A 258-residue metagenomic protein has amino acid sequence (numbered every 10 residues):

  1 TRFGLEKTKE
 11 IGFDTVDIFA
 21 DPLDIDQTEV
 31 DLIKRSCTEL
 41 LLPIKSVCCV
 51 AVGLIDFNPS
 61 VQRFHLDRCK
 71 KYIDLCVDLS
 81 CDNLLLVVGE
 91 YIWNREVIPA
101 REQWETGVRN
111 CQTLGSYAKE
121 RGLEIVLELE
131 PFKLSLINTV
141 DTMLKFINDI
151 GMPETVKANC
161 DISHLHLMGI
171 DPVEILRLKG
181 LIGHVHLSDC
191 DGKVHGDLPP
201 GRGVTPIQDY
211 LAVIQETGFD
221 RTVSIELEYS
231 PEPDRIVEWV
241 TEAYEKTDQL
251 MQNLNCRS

Functional and structural regions predicted by a protein language model:
T1-E10, S80, I137-K157, S163-S258: Histidine-acidic metal/acid-base catalytic patches
R2, E39, I55-K157, L167: Active-site acidic/histidine proton-transfer and metal-coordination neighborhood in alpha/beta enzyme cores
K7-Q27, C48-A51: N-terminal substrate-binding region of glycoside hydrolase catalytic domains
V16-I18, I44-C49, L84-L86, I125-L127 (+3 more regions): Hydrophobic faces of well-ordered beta-strands that scaffold small-molecule active sites in alpha/beta enzyme cores
D17-T38, V88-I98, H195: Glycine-rich, proline-tolerant flexible connector loops at the mouths of alpha/beta enzymes
A20-P22, V50-G53, V88-I92, L129-K133 (+3 more regions): Active-site-proximal loop/turn and secondary-structure-junction residues that shape catalytic pockets, frequently
D26-D31, Q62-F64, D234-I236: Metal-dependent catalytic neighborhoods of phosphoester/phosphodiester hydrolases
Q27-L40, C69-S80, Q112-S116, I170-G180 (+1 more regions): Short amphipathic alpha-helices and their capping/turn segments at secondary-structure boundaries
